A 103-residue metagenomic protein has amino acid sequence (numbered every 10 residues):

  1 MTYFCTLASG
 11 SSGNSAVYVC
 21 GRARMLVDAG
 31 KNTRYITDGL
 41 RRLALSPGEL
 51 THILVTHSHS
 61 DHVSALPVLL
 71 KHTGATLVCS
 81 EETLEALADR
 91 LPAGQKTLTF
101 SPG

Functional and structural regions predicted by a protein language model:
M1-L43: Conserved beta-strand hairpin/beta-sheet module of binuclear metal-dependent hydrolase folds, prominently
M1-T2, A8-S9, S60-H62, A88 (+1 more regions): Short secondary-structure boundary micro-motifs
G10-G13, T76, G103: Glycine-centered flexibility motif
G21, L70-K71, L91: Short glycine-enriched loop/turn motifs at secondary-structure junctions
T33-C79, T83: Active-site metal-binding motif and surrounding structural segment of the metallo-beta-lactamase
C79-G103: Metallo-beta-lactamase
